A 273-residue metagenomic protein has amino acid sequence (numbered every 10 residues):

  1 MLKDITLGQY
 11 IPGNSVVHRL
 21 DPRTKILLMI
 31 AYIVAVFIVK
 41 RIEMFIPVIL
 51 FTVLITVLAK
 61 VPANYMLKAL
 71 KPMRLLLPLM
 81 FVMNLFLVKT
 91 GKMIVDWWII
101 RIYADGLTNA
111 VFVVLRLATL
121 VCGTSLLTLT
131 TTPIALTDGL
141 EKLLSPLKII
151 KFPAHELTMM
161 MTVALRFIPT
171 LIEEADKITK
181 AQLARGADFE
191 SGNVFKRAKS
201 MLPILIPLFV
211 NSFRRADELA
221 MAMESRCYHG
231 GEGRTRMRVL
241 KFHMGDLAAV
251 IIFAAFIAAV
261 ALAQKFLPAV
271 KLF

Functional and structural regions predicted by a protein language model:
M1-I42, V48-A59, S145, I149-F152 (+3 more regions): Transmembrane alpha-helix interface motif
N14, F37, V61-Y65, W97 (+4 more regions): Membrane-helix interfacial "entry" motifs
K25, N64-R74, D246-A249: Alpha-helical transmembrane segments and their helix-start/interface "positive-inside/aromatic belt" motifs in integral
L50-V57, L70-P78: Small-residue-enriched core segments of transmembrane alpha-helices in multipass membrane transport and channel
M73-A187: Juxtamembrane/interface alpha-helical elements of multi-pass membrane proteins
